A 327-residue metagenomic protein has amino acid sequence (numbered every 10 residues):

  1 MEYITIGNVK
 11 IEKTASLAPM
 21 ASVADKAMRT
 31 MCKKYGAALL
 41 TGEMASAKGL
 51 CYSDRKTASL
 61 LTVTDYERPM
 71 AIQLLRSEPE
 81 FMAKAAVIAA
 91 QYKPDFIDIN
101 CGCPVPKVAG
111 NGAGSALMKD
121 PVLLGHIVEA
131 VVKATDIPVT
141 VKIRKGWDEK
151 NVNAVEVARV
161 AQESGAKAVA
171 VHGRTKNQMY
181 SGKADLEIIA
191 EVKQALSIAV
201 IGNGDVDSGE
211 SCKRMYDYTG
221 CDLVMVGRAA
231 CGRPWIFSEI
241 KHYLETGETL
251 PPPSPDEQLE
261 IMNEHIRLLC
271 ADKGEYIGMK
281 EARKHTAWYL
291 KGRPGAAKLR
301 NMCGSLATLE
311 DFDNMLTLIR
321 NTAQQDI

Functional and structural regions predicted by a protein language model:
M1-I4, I11-A15, A21, A27 (+6 more regions): Alpha/beta catalytic cores of nucleotide-metabolism and tRNA/nucleoside-modifying enzymes
E2-T5, M20-D95: Glycine-rich, positively charged N-terminal anion/phosphate-binding segment
I4-A15, K48-P69, C103, K107-N111 (+3 more regions): N-terminal small/glycine-rich loop or linker at the start of catalytic domains across soluble metabolic enzymes
A15-P19, L40-G42, M70-L74, I97 (+4 more regions): Hydrophobic faces of well-ordered beta-strands that scaffold small-molecule active sites in alpha/beta enzyme cores
M20, A45-A47, L75-S77, G102-P104 (+4 more regions): Active-site beta-loop-alpha junctions enriched in small/polar residues
A83-A113, V122-I198: Alpha/beta enzyme core
M118: Aromatic- and acidic-residue-enriched carbohydrate-binding clefts of CAZyme catalytic domains
